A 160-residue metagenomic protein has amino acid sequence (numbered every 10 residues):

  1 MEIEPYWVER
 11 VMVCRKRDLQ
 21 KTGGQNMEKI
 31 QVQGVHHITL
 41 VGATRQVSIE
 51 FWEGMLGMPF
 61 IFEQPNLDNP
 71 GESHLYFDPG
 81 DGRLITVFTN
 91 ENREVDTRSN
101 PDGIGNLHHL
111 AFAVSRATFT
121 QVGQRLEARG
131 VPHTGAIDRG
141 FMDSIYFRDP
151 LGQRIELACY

Functional and structural regions predicted by a protein language model:
Y6, V41-I85: Core segments of cupin and vicinal oxygen chelate
V11-N26: Short, Lys/Arg-enriched N-terminal segments with co-localized hydrophobic residues within the first ~10-30 amino acids
L19-Q20, Q33, A43-V47, N92 (+3 more regions): Vicinal oxygen chelate
E28-V35, L40: Short, extreme N-terminal leader segments that mark the start of a protein/domain
V35, E72-H74, M142: Short coil/loop residues immediately preceding or within conserved phosphate-binding loops of NTP-utilizing enzyme
E63, G71, N92-R98: A short, acidic/glycine-rich surface segment
L84-V87, L157: Short glycine-/small-residue motifs
